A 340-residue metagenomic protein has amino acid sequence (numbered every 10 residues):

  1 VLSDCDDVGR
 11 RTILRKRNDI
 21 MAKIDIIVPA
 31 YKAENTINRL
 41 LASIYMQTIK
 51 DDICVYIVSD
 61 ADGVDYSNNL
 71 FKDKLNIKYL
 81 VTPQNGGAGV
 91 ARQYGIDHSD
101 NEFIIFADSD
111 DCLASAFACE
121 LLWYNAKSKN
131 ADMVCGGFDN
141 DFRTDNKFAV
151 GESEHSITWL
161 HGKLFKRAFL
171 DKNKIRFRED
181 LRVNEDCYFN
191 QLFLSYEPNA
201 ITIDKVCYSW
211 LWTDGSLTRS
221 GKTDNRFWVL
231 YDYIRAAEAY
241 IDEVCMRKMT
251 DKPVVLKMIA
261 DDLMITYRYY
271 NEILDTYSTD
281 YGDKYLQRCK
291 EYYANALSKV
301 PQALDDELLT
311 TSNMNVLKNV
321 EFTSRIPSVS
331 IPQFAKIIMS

Functional and structural regions predicted by a protein language model:
G9-R235, M246-R247, M339: Nucleotide-sugar donor-binding/catalytic module of glycosyltransferases that assemble extracellular/cell-envelope
K16-K23, L274-S340: Membrane-interface aromatic/basic loop that binds lipid-linked glycans or pyrophosphate carriers, typified by
G63, G137, D145-H155, K222-T223 (+5 more regions): General structural signal for secondary-structure boundaries
D108-D110, N184-S195, A237, A260-Y270 (+1 more regions): A short, terminal or domain-edge coil/loop segment
L181, M249-L256, L304-L308: Short, surface-exposed acidic
C207-T213, S220-L256, D262-K299: Catalytic core of nucleotide-sugar-dependent glycosyltransferases
